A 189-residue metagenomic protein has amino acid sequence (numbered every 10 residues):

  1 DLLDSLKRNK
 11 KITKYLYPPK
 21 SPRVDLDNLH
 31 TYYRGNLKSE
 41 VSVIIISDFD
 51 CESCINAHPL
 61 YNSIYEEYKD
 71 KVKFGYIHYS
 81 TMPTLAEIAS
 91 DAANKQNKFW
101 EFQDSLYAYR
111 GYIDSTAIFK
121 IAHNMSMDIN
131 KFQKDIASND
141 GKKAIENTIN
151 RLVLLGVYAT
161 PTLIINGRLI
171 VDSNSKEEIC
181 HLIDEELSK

Functional and structural regions predicted by a protein language model:
D1-Y33, K189: A C-terminal, polar beta->alpha supersecondary segment
R8-K11, D70, G111, G141 (+1 more regions): Residue-level marker of structural boundaries
N9, Q96, Y109, N124-D128 (+1 more regions): Phosphate/oxyanion-binding loops and surfaces in catalytic or ligand/nucleic-acid-binding neighborhoods
L16-Y17, Q103, F132, T162: Residue-level detector of family-conserved "landmark" positions at structurally sensitive sites
L29-Y32, L60-N62, I149-N150: A generic local structural motif
N36-V41: A short, charged/proline- and glycine-enriched loop that marks the coil->beta-strand transition at the N-terminal
S42-H123, Q133, V153-Y158: Structural alpha/beta surface segment adjacent to cysteine/selenocysteine redox centers across thiol/disulfide enzymes
Y65, K120-K189: C-terminal cap of thioredoxin/glutaredoxin-like
